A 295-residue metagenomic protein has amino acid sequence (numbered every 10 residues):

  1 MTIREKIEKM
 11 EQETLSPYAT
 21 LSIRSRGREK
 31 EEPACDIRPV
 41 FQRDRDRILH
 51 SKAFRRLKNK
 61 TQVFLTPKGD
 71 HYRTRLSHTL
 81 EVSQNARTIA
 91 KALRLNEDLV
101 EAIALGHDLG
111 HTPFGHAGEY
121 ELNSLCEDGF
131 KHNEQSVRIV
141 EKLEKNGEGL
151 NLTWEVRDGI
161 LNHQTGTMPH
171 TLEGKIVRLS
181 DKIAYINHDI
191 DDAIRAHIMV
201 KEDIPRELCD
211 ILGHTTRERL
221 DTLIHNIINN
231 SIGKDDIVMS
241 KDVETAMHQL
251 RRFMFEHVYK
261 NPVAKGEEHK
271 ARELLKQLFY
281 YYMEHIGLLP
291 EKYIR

Functional and structural regions predicted by a protein language model:
M1-T79, S83-I89, N96-E97, F130-R295: Histidine-centered, transition-metal-coordinating active-site segments
L99, I103, D108-N146: A generic, well-ordered mixed alpha/beta core segment in the N-terminal half of proteins
